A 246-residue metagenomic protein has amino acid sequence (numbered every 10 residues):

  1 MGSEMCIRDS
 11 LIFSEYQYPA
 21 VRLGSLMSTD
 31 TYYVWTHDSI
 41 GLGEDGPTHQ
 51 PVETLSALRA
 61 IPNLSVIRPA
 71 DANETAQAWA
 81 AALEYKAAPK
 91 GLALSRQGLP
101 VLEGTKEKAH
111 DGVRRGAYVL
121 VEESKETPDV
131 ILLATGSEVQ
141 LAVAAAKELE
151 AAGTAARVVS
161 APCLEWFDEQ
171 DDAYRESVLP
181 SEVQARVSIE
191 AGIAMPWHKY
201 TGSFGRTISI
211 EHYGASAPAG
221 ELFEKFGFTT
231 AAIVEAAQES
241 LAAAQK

Functional and structural regions predicted by a protein language model:
M1-I7: Short, small-residue-biased leader/transition segments that mark boundaries at the very start of proteins
S3, R22-S28, R59-I61, E150 (+1 more regions): Alpha-helix C-terminal capping segments
I7, Y33-W35, V66-A70, L92-L94 (+2 more regions): General beta-strand structural signal in soluble alpha/beta enzymes
R8-E15, V21, L42-L55, V66-N73 (+3 more regions): Alpha-helix capping and helix-loop boundary segments enriched in small/acidic/polar residues
F13-E15, A72-T75, A161-E169: Short acidic loop-to-helix transition motifs that present clustered carboxylates
Q17-T29, E44-A57, A78, H110-E122: Structured alpha-helical segments in the cores of large, soluble enzyme domains
M27, T36-Y85, A215, T229 (+2 more regions): Conserved thiamine diphosphate
G41-P47, E84-K246: Thiamine diphosphate
